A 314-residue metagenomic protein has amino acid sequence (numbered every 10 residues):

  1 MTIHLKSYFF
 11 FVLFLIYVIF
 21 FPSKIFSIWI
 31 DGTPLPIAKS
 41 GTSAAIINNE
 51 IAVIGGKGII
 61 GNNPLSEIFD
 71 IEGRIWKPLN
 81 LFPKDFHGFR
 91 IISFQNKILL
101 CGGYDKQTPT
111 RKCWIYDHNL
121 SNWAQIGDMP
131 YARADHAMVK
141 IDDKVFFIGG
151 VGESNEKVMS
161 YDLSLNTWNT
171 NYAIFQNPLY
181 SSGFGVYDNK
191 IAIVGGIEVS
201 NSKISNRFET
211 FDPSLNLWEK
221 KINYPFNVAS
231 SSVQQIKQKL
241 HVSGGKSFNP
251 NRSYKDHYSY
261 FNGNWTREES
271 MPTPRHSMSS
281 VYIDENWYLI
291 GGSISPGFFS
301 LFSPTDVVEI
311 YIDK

Functional and structural regions predicted by a protein language model:
T2-V12: Bacterial N-terminal signal peptides that target proteins for export
L15-I19: Sec-dependent N-terminal signal peptides of Gram-positive bacterial secreted proteins and lipoproteins
I25-K314: Kelch-like beta-propeller repeat domains
